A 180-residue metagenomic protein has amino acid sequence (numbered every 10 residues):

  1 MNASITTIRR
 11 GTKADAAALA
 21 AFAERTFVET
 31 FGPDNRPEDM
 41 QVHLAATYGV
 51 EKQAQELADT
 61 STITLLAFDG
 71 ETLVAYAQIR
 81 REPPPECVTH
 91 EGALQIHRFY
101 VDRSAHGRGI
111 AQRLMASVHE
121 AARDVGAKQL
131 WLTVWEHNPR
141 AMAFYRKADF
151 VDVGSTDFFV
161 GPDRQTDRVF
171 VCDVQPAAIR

Functional and structural regions predicted by a protein language model:
M1-S4: Acyl-donor-binding surface of acyltransferase catalytic domains
T6, R10-A16, A20-D34, D39-S104 (+5 more regions): Acetyl-CoA-dependent GNAT
H90-L94, K128-W131, W135-M142, K147-R180: C-terminal "cap" of GNAT-fold acetyltransferases
D102-S104, R108, E136-H137: Active-site acidic-Proline motif in GNAT/NAT acetyltransferases
I110-R113, A141-M142: A structural feature recognizing the 12-helix transmembrane core of secondary solute carriers
